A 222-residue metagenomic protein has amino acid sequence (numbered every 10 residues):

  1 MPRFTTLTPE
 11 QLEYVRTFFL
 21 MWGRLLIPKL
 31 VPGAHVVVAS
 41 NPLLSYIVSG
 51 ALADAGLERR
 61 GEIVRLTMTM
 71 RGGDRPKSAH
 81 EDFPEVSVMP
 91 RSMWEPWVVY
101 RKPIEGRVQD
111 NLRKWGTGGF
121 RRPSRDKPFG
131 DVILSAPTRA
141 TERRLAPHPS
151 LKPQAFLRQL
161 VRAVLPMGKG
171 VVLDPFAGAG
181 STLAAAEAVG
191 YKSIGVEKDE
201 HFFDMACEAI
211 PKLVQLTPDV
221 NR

Functional and structural regions predicted by a protein language model:
M1-R222: S-adenosyl-L-methionine-dependent nucleic acid methyltransferase catalytic domains
